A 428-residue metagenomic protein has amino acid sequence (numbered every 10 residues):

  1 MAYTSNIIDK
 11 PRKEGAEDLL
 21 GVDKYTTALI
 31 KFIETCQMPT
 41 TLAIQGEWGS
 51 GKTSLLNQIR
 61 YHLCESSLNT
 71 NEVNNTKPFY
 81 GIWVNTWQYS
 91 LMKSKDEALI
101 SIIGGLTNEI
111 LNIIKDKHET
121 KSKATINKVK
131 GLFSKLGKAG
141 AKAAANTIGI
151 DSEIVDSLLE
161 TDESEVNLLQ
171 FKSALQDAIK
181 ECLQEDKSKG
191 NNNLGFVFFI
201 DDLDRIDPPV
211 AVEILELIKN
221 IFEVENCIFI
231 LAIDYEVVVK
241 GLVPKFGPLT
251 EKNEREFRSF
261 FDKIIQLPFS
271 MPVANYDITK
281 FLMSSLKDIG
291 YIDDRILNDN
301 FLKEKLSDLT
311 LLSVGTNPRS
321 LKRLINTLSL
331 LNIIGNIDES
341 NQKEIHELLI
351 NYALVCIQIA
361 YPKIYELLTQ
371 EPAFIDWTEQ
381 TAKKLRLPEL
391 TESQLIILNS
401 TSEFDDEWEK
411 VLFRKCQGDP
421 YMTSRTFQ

Functional and structural regions predicted by a protein language model:
M1-M38, L42, S50, N57-K77 (+9 more regions): The feature marks long, low-complexity, polar/acidic/proline-rich intrinsically disordered regions embedded in large
T41-Q45, W83, F199: Short hydrophobic/aromatic beta-strand immediately N-terminal to the Walker A/P-loop
Q45, G49, I200-D207, V212 (+1 more regions): Catalytic acidic motif of RecA-like/P-loop NTPases
K52-T53, S90-K95, V237-V243, D277-K280: Switch/connector loops and helix/strand junctions flanking conserved nucleotide-binding motifs in nucleotide-processing
I82-M92: A short hydrophobic beta-strand->loop->alpha-helix junction that borders the nucleotide-binding pocket of P-loop NTPases
K93-N112: Conserved NTP-binding/hydrolysis module of P-loop NTPases
F222-E251: Sensor-1/coupling segment of RecA-like P-loop NTPase cores
F246-M271: A short helix-turn-beta junction within AAA+ P-loop NTPase domains corresponding to the substrate/partner-engaging
